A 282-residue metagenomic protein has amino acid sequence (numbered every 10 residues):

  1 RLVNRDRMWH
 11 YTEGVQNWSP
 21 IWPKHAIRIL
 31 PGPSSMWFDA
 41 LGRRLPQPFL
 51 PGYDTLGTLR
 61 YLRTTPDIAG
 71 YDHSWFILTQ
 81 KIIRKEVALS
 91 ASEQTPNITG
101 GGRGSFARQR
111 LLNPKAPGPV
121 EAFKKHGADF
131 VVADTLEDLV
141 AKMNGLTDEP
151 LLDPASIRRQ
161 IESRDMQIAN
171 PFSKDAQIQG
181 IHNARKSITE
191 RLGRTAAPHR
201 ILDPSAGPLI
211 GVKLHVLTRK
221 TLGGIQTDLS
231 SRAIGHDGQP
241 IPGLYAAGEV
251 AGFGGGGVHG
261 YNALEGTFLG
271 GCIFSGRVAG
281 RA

Functional and structural regions predicted by a protein language model:
R1, R108, L269-A282: Internal hydrophobic alpha-helix adjacent to the cofactor/substrate pocket in enzyme cavities
R1-A263: Mobile, glycine/GP-rich and aromatic-enriched active-site lid/loop segments adjacent to catalytic centers
N262-G270: Short, flexible active-site recognition loops that position polar ligands and cofactors
